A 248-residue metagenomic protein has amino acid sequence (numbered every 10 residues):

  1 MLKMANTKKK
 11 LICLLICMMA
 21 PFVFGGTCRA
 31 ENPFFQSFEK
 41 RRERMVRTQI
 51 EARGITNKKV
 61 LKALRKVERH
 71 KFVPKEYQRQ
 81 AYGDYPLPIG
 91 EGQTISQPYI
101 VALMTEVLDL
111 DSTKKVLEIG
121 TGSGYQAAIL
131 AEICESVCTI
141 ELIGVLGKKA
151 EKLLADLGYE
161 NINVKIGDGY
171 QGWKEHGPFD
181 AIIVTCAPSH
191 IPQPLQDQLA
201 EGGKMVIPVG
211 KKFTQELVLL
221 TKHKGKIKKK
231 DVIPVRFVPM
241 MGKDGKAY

Functional and structural regions predicted by a protein language model:
L2-L14: Bacterial N-terminal signal peptides that target proteins for export
M4, F24, Q36-S37: Coiled-coil-like amphipathic alpha-helices with heptad-repeat character
A5-T7, A20, T27: Ala/Thr-enriched low-complexity intrinsically disordered regions
I12-L14, F72, G169: Alpha-helical interaction segments
L14-V23: Bacterial N-terminal signal peptides
C28-L117, Y125-I129, I133, L146-K148 (+2 more regions): Class I SAM-dependent transferase core
D109-K228: Conserved nucleotide-cofactor-binding alpha/beta core module
